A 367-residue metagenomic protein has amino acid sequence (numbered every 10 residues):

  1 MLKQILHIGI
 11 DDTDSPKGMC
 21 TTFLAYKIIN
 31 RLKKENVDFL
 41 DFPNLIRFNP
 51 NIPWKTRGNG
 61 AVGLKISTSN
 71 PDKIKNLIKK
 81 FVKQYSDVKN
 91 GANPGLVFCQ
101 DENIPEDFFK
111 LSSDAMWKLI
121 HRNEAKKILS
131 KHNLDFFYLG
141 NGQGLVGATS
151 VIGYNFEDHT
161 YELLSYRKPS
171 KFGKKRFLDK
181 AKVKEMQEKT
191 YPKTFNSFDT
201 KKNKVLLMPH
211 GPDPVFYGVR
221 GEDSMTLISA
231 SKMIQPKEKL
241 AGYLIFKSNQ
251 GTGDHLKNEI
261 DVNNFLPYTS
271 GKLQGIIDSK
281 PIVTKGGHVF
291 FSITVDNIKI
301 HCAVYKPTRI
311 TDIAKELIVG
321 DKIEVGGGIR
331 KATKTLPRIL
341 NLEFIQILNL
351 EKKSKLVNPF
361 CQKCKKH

Functional and structural regions predicted by a protein language model:
K3-R47, T56: N-terminal ordered "arm"
I78-V262: Long, hydrophobic alpha/beta structural blocks
N258-N263, P307-I313: Short alpha-helix capping/helix-loop boundary micro-motifs
P267-G287, Q362: Structural detector for short beta-strands of small beta-barrel domains
S270, T308-V325: Short nucleic-acid-contacting surface segments enriched for D/E, G, S/T with interspersed K/R
Q274-S279, V319-T335: Flexible glycine-rich surface loops and low-complexity tracts that mediate binding to linear polymers
K280-P307: OB-fold (S1/OB) nucleic-acid-binding surfaces
Q346-H367: Cys/His-rich short segments
